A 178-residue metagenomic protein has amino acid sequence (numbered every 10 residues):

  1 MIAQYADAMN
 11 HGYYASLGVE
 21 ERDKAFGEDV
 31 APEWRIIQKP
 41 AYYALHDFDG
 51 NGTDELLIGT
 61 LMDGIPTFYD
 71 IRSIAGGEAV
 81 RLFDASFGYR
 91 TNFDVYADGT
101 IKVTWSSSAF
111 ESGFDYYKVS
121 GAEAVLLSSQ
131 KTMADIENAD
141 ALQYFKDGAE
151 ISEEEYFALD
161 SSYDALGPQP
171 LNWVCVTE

Functional and structural regions predicted by a protein language model:
M1-I37, E78-Y89: Blade-edge motifs of beta-propeller repeat domains
M1-M9, D98-E178: Acidic, small-residue rich beta-repeat scaffolds with periodic aromatic anchors
K39-F48, R90-T100: Beta-propeller blade termini
A41, T67-Y69, S112: Repetitive beta-architecture junctions, highlighting loop-to-beta-strand starts across blade-like repeats
D47-N51, S73-E78, D94-V95, V119-A124: A short, structured loop/turn motif at beta-sheet edges
D49-T60, A97-T104: Acidic/hydrophobic-patterned starts of short beta strands in beta-sheet-rich repeat architectures
L61-I65, S107-F110: Short glycine/acidic-enriched loop and turn motifs that connect beta-strands
I65-D94: Extracellular C-terminal loop/segment signatures of secreted glycoproteins
